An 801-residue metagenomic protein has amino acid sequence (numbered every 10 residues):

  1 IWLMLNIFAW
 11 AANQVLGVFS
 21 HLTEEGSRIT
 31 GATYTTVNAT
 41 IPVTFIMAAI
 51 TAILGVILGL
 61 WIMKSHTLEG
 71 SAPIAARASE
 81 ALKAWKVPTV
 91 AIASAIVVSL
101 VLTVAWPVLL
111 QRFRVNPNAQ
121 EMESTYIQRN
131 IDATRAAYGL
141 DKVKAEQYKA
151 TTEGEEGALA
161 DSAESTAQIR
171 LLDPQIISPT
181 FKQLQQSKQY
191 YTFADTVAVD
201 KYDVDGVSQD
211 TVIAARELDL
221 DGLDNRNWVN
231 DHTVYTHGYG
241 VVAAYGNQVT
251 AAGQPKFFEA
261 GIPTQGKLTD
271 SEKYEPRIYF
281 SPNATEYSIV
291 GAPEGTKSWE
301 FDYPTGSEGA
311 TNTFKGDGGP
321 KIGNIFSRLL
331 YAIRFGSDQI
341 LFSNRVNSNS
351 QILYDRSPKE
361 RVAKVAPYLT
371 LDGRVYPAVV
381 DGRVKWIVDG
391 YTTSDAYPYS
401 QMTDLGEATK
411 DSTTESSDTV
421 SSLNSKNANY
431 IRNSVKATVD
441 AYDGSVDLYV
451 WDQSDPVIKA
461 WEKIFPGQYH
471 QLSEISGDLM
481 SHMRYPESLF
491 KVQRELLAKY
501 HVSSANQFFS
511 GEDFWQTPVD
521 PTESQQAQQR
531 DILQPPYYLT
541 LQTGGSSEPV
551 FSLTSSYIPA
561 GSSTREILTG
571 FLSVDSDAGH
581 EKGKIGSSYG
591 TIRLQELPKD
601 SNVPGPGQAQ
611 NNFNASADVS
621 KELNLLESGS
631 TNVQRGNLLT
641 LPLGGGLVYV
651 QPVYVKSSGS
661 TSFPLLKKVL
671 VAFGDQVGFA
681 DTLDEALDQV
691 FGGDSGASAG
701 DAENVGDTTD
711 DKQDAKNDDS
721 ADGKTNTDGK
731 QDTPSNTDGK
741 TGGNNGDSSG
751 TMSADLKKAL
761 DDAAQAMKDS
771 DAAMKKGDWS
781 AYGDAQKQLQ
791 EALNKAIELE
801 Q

Functional and structural regions predicted by a protein language model:
I1-D732, N736-K776, S780-G783, L789-E800: Soluble extracytoplasmic regions of secretory-pathway and membrane proteins
